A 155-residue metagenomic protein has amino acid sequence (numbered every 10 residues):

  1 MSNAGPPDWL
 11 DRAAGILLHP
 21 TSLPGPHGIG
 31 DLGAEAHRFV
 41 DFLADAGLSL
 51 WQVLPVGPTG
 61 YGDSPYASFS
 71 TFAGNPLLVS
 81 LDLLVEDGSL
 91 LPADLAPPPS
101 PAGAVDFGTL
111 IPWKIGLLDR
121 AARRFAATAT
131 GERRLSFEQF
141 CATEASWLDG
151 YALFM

Functional and structural regions predicted by a protein language model:
S2-M155: Acidic/aromatic-lined carbohydrate-recognition and catalytic surfaces of CAZymes acting on diverse glycans
